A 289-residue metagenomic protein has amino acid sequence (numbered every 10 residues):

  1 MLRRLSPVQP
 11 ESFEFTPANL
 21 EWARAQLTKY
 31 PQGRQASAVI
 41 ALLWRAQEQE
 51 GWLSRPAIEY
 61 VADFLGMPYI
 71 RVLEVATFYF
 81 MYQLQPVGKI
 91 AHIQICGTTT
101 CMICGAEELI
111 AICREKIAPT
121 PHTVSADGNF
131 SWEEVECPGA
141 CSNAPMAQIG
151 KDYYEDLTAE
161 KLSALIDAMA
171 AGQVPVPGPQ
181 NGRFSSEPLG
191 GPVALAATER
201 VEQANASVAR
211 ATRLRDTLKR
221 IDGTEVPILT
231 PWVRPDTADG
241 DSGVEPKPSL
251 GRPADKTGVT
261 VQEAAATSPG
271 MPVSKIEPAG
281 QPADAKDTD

Functional and structural regions predicted by a protein language model:
M1-D289: Signature of N-terminal electron-transfer/Fe-S-associated modules in redox systems
